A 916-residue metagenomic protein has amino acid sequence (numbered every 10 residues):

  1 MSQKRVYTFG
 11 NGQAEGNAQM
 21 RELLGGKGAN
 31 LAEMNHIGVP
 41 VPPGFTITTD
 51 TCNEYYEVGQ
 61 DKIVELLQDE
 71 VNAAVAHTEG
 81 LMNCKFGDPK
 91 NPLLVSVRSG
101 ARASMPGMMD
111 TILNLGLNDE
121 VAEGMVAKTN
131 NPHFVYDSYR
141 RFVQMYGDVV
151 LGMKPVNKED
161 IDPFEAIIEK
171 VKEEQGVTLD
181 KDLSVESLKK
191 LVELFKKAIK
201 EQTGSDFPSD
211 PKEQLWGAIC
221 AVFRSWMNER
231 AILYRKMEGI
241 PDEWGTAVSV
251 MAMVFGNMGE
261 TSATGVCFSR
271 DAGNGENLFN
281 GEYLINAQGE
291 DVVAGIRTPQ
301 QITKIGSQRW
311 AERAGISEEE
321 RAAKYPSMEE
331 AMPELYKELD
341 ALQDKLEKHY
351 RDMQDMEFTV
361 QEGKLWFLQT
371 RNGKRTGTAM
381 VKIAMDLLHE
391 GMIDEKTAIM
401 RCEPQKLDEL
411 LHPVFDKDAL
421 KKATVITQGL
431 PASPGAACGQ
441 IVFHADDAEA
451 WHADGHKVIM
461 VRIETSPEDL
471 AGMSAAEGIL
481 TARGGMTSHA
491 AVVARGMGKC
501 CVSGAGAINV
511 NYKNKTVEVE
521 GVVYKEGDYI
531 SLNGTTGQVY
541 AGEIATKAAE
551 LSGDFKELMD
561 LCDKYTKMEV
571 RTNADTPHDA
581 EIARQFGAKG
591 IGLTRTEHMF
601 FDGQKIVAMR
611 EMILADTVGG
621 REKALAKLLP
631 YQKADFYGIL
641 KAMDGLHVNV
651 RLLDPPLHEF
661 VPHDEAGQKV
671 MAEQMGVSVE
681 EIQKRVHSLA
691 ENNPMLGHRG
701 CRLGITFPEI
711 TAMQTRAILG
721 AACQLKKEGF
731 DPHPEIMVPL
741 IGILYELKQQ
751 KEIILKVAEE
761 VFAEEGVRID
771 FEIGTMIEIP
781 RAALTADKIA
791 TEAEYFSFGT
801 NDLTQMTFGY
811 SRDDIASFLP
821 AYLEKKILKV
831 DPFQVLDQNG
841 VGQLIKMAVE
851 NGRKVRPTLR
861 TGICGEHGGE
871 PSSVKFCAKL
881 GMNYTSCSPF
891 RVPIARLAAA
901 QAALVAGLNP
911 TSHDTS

Functional and structural regions predicted by a protein language model:
M1-A423, P431, A450, H456-I459 (+13 more regions): Nucleotide/phosphate-binding sheet-loop regions of phosphoryl- and nucleotidyl-transfer enzymes
F45, A482-G484, S503-G506, T594 (+2 more regions): Short beta->alpha connector loops at strand-helix junctions that form conserved, small/polar/Pro-enriched
R98-S99, L551, L561-S916: Conserved alpha/beta-domain cores
S249, V442, I459-R462, L480 (+3 more regions): Structural motif
K364-W366, I459, S466-S474, M486-V493 (+8 more regions): Glycine-rich phosphate/ribose-binding loops and adjacent secondary-structure elements that form binding surfaces
Q428-E468, V519-E557: Extended, non-globular alpha-helical segments
H444, A507-I508, K556-M559, E569 (+1 more regions): Intrinsically disordered, low-complexity regulatory segments
